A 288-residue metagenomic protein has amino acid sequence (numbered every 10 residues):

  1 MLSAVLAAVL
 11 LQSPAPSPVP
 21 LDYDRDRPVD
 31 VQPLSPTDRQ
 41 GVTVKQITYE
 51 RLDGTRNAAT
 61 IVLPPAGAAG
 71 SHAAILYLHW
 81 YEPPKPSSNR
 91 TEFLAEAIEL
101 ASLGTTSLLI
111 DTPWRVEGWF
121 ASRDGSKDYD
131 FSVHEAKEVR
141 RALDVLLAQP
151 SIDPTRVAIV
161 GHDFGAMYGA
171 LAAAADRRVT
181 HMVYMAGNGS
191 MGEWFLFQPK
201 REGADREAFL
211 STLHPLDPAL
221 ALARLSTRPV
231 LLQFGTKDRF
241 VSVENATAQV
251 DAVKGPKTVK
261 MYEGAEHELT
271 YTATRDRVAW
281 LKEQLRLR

Functional and structural regions predicted by a protein language model:
D24-A69: N-terminal cap/lid segment of alpha/beta-hydrolase-fold proteins
A73, L78-W80, F234: The conserved beta1-alpha1 loop
L78-K137, E193-F197: Cap/lid segment of the alpha/beta-hydrolase catalytic domain
R140-A204: Primarily recognizes the serine-hydrolase "nucleophile elbow" in alpha/beta-hydrolase and SGNH/GDSL folds
P218, S242-V250: Short alpha-helix in the alpha/beta-hydrolase fold that links the catalytic acid
L225-S226, L232-F234, D238: Short beta-strand/loop motif that positions the catalytic acidic residue of the alpha/beta-hydrolase fold
T236-V241, H267-E268: Acidic catalytic loop of the alpha/beta-hydrolase fold
K254-R288: C-terminal catalytic histidine-bearing segment of alpha/beta-hydrolase fold enzymes
